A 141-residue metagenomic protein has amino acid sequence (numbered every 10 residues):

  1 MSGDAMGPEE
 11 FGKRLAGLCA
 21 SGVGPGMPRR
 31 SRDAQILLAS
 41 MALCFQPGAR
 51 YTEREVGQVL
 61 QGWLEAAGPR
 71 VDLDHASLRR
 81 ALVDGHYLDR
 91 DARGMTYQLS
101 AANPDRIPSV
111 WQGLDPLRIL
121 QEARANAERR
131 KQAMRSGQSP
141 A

Functional and structural regions predicted by a protein language model:
M1-E10, K131-A141: Eukaryotic partner-binding/assembly regions in large regulatory complexes
M1-P28: Long, low-complexity, charged/polar intrinsically disordered regions in eukaryotic proteins
S21, A66-P69, Y87-L88: Surface-facing alpha-helical segments and adjacent helix-coil boundary elements at the starts of domains
G22-R50: Positively charged, polyanion-binding regions of nucleic-acid-associated proteins
R50-L78: Short, positively charged loop/turn segments that connect secondary-structure elements
V83-G94: A short, conserved structural fragment
M95-S100: Minor-groove-contacting beta-hairpin "wing" of winged helix-turn-helix DNA-binding domains
P104-G137: Short, amphipathic alpha-helical interaction segments positioned at domain boundaries
